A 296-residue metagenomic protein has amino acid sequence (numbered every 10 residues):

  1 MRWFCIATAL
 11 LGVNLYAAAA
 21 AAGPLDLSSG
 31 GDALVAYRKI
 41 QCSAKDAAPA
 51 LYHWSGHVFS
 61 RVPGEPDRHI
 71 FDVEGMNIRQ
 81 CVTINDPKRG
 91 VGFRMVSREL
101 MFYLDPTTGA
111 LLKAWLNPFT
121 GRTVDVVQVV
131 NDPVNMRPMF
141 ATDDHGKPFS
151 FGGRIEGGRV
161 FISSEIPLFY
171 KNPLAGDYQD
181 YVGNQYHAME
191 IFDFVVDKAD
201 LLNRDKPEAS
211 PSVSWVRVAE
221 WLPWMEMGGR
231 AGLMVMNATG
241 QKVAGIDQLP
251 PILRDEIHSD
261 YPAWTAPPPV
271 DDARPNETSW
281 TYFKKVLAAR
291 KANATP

Functional and structural regions predicted by a protein language model:
M1-R2: N-terminal secretory signal peptides that target proteins for export/translocation
C5-Y16: Bacterial N-terminal signal peptides
G12, A22, G109, W115 (+5 more regions): Short, flexible coil/linker elements and helix-boundary hinge sites characteristic of intrinsically disordered
L15, L27, A33, A47 (+5 more regions): Short linear motifs in intrinsically disordered/low-complexity regions
A18-A20: N-terminal pre-catalytic segment of deacetylase/amide-hydrolase enzymes
A22-E99, M236-D247, P251, D255-T295: N-terminal segment immediately downstream of the Sec signal-peptide cleavage site in secreted/extracellular proteins
G56-D200: Predominantly extracellular/secreted and cell-surface proteins with exposed, flexible low-complexity segments
G157, F161-P296: A eukaryote-biased signal for long
